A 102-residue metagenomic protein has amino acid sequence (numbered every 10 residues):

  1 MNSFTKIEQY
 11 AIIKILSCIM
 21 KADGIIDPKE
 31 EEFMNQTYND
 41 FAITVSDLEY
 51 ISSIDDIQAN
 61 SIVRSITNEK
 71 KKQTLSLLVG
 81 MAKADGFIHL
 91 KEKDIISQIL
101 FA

Functional and structural regions predicted by a protein language model:
M1-A102: Small-residue-enriched hydrophobic alpha-helices in membranes
